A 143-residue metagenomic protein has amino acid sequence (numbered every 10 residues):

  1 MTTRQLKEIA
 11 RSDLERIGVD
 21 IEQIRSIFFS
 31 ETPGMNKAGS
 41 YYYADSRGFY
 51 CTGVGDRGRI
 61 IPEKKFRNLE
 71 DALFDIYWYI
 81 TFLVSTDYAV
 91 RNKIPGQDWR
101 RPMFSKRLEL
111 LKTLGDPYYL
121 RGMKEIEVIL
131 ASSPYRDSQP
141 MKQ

Functional and structural regions predicted by a protein language model:
M1-Y41: N-terminal "first-domain core" detector
R11, T86-Q143: Intrinsically disordered, low-complexity, charge-dense segments enriched in Lys/Arg and Glu/Asp interspersed
E31-I61: Short aromatic-glycine-(Arg/Gly/Cys) micro-motifs in beta-strand/loop hairpins
I60-K64, N68: Short coil/turn segments at secondary-structure boundaries
P62, Y79-D87: Amphipathic alpha-helical interaction segments
R67-I80: A short, charged, amphipathic alpha-helix used as a generic interaction element across diverse proteins
